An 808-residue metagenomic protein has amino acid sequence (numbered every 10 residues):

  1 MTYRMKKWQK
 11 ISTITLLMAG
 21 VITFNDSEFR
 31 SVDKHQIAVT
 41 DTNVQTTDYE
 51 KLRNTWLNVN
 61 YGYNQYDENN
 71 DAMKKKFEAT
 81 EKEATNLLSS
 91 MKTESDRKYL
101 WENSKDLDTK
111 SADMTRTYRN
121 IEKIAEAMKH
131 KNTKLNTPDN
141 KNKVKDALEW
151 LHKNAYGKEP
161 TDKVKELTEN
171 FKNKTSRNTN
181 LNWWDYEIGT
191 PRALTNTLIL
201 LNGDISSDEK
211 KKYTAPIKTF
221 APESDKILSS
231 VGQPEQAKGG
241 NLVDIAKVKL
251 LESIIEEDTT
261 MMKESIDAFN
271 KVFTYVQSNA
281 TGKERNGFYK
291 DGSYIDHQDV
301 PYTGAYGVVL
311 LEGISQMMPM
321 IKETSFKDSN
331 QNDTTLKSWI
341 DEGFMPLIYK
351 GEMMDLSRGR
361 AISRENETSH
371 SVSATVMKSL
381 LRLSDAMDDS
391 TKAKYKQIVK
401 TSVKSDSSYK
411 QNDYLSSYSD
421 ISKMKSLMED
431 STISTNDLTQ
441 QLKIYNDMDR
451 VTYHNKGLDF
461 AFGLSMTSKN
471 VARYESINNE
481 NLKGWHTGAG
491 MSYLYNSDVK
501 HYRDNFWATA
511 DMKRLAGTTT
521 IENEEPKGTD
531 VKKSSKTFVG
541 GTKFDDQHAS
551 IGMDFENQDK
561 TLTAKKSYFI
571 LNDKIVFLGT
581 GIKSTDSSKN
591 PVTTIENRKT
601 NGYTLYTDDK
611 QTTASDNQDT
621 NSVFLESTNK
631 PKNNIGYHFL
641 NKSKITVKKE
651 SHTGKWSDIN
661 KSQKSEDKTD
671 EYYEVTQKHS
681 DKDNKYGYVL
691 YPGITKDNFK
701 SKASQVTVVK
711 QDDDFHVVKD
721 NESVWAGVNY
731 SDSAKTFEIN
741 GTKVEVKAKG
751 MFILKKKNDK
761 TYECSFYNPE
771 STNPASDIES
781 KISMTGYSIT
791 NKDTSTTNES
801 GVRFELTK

Functional and structural regions predicted by a protein language model:
M1-M5: N-terminal secretory signal peptides that target proteins for export/translocation
W8-D26: Sec-dependent N-terminal signal peptides of Gram-positive bacterial secreted proteins and lipoproteins
T23-T40: Sec-dependent signal peptide cleavage junction
T40-M114: Low-complexity, Ser/Thr/Pro/Gly-enriched N-terminal "stalk/linker" regions
N43-K51, E68-K75, A79-K82, A112-T115 (+9 more regions): Alpha-helix boundary/N-cap detector
L88-E365: Aromatic-lined, polymer-binding surfaces characteristic of secreted/periplasmic polysaccharide-degrading enzymes
M317-N332, L336-A775, S783-G786: Extended polysaccharide-engagement surfaces of secreted carbohydrate-active enzymes
N684-V689, D793-K808: C-terminal beta-strand-rich structural cap/linker in extracellular carbohydrate-active enzymes
